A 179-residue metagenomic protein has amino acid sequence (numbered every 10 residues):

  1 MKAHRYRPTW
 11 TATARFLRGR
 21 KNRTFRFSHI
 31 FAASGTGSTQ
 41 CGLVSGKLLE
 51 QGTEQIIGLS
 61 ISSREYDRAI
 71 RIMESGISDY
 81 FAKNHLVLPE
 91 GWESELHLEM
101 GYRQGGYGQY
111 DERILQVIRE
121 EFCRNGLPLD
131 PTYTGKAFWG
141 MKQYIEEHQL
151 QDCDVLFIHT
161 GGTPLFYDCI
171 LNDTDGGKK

Functional and structural regions predicted by a protein language model:
M1-A3: Cap/lid and interdomain-hinge subdomains that line or gate substrate/regulatory clefts in soluble alpha/beta enzymes
Y6-L96, H159-K179: Glycine-rich phosphate/pyrophosphate-binding loop at beta-loop-alpha junctions
W92-D152: Active-site-adjacent helical/loop segments in soluble small-molecule enzymes
D154-I158: Beta-strand elements within well-structured catalytic alpha/beta cores of enzymes that handle phosphate/sulfate esters
